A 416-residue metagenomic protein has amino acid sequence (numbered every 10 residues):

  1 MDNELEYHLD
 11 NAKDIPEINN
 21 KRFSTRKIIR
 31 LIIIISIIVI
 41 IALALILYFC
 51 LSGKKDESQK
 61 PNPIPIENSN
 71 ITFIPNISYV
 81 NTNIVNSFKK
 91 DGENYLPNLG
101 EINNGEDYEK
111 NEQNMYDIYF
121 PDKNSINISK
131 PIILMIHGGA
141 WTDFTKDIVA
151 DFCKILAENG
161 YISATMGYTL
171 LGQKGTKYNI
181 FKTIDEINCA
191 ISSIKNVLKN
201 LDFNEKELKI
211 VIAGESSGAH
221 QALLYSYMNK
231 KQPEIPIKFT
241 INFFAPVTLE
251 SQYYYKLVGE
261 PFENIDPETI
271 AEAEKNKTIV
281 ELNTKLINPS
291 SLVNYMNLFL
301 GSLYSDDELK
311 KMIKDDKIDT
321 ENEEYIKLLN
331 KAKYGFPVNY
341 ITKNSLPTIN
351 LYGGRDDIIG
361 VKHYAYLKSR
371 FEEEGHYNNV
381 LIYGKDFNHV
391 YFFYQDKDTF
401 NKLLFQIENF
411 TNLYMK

Functional and structural regions predicted by a protein language model:
M1-R22: Intrinsically disordered cytoplasmic terminal tails of membrane proteins
Y7, N11, T25, L45 (+2 more regions): Generic detector of low-complexity/intrinsically disordered segments and short hydrophobic N-terminal stretches
K13, K21-R22, K27, K54-K55 (+1 more regions): Polybasic, lysine/arginine-rich low-complexity segments
E17-I18, R22-R26, I133, I212: General helical secondary-structure elements
K21-V39: N-terminal Sec-pathway targeting helices
V39-F49: Hydrophobic alpha-helical membrane-insertion segments, chiefly the h-region of N-terminal signal peptides
Y48-K416: Alpha/beta-hydrolase superfamily serine-hydrolase fold, recognizing
